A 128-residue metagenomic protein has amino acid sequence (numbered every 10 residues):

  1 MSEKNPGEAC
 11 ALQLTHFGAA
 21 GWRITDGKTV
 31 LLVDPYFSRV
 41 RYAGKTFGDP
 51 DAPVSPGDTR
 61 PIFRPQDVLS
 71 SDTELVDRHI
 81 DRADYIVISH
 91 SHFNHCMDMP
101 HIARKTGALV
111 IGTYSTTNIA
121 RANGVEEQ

Functional and structural regions predicted by a protein language model:
S2-A9, Y114-Q128: Metallo-beta-lactamase
C10-A11, G18-A20, T106: Residue-level marker for the onset of beta-strands and adjacent loop->beta junctions in well-ordered domains
L14-H16, W22, I86-V87, S91-F93 (+3 more regions): Catalytic phosphate/metal-binding cores of nucleic-acid and nucleotide-processing enzymes, i.e., regions that mediate
A20, V40, H92-M97, T117-I119: Active-site environment of divalent metal-dependent phosphoester hydrolases
I24-G27: Active-site beta-strand termini and strand-to-loop segments that position acidic
T29-I88, M97-H101, E127: Pre-active-site segment of Zn-dependent metallo-hydrolases
T29-V30, K105-L109: A short helix->loop->beta-strand "cap" motif at the edges of active sites that frequently abuts
A103-R104, R121: Gly/Ala-rich phosphate-binding loop of Rossmann-like dinucleotide-binding domains, activating on the conserved
